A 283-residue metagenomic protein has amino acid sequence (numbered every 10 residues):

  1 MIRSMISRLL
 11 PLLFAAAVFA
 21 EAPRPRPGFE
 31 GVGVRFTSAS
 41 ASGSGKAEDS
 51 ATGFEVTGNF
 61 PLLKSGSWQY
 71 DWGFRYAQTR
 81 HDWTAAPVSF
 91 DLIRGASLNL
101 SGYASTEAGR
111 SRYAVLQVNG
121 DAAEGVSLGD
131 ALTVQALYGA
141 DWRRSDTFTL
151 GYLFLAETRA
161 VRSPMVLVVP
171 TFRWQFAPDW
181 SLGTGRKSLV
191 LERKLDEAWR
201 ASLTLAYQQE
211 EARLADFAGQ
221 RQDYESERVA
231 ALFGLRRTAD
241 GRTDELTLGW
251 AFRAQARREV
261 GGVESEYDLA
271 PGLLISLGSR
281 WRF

Functional and structural regions predicted by a protein language model:
A20-T84: Short glycine/proline- and aromatic-enriched beta-strand/turn motifs that initiate or cap beta-hairpins
P25-V32, G66-W72, A108-A114, R144-L150 (+4 more regions): Outer-envelope beta-barrel architecture signal
F36-S42, F74-D82, V118-E124, F154-A160 (+5 more regions): Transmembrane beta-strands of outer-membrane beta-barrel pores
S40-D49, H81-S89, E124-L132, V161-V169 (+2 more regions): Outer-membrane beta-barrel translocator domains and adjoining extracellular loop/strand segments of Gram-negative
E48-F54, F90-L98, L128-V134, P164-V168 (+4 more regions): Residues that define the transmembrane beta-barrel architecture of outer-membrane proteins
G58-L62, G102-T106, A140-W142, W174 (+6 more regions): Residue-level signature of outer-membrane beta-barrel architecture
A86-S89, V190, A198-S265: Outer membrane beta-barrel transmembrane domains
V168-W174, D179, A231-D240, D268-F283: Outer-membrane beta-barrel "beta-signal"
